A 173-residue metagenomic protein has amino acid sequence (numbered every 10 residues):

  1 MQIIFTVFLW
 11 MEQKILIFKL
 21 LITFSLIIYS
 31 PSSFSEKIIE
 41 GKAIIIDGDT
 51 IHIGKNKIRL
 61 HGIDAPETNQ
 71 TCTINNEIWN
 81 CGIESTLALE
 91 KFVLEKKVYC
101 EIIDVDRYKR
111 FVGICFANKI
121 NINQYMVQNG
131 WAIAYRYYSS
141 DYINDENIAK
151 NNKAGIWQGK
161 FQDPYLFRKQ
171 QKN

Functional and structural regions predicted by a protein language model:
I4-N173: Small beta-barrel nucleic-acid-binding modules, primarily SNase/OB-fold domains and secondarily Tudor-like barrels
